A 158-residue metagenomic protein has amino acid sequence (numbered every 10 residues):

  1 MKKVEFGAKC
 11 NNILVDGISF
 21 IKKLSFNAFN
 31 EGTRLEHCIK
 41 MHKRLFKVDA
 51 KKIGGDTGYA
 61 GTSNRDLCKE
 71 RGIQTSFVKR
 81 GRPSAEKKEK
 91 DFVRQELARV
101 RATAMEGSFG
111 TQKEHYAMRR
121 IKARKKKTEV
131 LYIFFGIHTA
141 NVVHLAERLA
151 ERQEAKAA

Functional and structural regions predicted by a protein language model:
M1-A158: Anion-binding and metal-coordination hotspots
